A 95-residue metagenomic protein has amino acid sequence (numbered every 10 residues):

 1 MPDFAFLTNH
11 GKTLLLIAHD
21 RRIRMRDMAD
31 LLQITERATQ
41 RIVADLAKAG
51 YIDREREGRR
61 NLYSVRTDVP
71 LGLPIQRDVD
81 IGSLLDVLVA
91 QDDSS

Functional and structural regions predicted by a protein language model:
D3-H10, R24, R56-V79: Short, cationic-aromatic polyanion-contact patches
G11-L16: Pre-recognition alpha-helix immediately N-terminal to the DNA-recognition helix within helix-turn-helix or winged-helix
D27-D30, A47-K48: Alpha-helical residues within the helix-turn-helix
R37: Key DNA-contact positions within bacterial/archaeal DNA-binding proteins
V43-A44: Short, hydrophobic-biased segments on the C-terminal half of alpha helices that form "recognition helices"
A47-E57: A short, conserved structural fragment
P70-S95: Amphipathic alpha-helical dimerization/coiled-coil segments that flank or bridge DNA-binding/regulatory modules
